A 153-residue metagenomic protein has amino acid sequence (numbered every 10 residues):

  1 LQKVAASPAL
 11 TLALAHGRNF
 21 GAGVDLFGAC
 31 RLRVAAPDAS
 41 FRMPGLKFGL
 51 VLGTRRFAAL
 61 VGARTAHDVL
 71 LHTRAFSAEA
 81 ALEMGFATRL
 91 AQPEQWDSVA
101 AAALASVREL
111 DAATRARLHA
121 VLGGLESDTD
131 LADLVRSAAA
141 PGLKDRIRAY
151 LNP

Functional and structural regions predicted by a protein language model:
Q2-D111: Crotonase-fold acyl-CoA enzyme core
T73, S77-A78, E94, S98 (+1 more regions): C-terminal alpha-helix plus adjacent terminal tail
